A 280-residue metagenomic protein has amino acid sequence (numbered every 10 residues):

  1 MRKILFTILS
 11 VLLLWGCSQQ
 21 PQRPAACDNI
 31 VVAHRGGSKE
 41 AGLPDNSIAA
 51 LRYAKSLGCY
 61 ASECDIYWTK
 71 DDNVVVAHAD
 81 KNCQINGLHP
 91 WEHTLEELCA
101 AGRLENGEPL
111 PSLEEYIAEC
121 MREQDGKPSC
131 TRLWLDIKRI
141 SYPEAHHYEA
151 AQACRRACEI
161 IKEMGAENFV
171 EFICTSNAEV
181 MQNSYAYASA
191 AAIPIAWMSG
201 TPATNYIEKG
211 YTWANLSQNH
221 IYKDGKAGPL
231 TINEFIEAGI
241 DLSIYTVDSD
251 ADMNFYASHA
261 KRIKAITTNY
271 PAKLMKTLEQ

Functional and structural regions predicted by a protein language model:
M1-I4: Positively charged n-region of N-terminal signal peptides that target proteins for export
F6-T7, K39: General helical structural elements
T7-W15: Bacterial N-terminal signal peptides
C17-Q280: Phosphate-group recognition and catalysis centered on beta-loop-alpha active-site segments
